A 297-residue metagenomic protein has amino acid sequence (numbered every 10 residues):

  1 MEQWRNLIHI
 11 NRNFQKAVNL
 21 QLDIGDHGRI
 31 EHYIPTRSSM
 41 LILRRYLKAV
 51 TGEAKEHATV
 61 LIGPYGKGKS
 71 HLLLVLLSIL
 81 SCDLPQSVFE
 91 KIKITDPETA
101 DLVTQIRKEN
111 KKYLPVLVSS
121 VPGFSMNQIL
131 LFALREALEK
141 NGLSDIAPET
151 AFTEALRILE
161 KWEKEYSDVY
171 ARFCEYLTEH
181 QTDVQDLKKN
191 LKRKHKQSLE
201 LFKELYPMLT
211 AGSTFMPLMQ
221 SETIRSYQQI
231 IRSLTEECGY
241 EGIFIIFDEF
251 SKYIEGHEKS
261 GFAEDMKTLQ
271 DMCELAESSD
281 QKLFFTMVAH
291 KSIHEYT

Functional and structural regions predicted by a protein language model:
M1-K67, L74, I79-C82, K93-E98 (+2 more regions): Walker A/P-loop-proximal flanking segment of P-loop NTPase domains
I30, T59-P64, H71-K189: P-loop NTPase motor core
T99-R107, S226-G239: Conserved alpha-helical scaffold flanking the Walker A/P-loop in AAA+ ATPase domains
E175-Y227: Long, low-complexity, polar/charged, intrinsically disordered or flexibly structured peripheral segments
Y227-E237, E264-F284: Substrate-engagement module of ASCE P-loop NTPases
T235-D265: Conserved P-loop NTPase "ATPase switch" module shared by AAA+ and STAND
F244-D248, Q281-H290: Structural recognition of the conserved hydrophobic beta-strand(s) that form the central parallel beta-sheet of P-loop
I293-T297: Short regulatory helix/loop adjacent to the ATP-binding pocket of P-loop NTPases
